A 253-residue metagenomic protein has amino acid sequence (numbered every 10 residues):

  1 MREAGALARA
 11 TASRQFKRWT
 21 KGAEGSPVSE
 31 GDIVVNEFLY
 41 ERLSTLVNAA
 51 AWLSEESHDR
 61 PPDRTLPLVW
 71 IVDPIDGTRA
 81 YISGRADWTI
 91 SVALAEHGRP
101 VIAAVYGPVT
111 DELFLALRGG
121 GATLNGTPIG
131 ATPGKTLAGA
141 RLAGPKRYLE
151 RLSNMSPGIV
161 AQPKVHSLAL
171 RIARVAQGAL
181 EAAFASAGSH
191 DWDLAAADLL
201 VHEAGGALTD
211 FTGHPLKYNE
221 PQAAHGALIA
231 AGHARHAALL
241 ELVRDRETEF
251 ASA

Functional and structural regions predicted by a protein language model:
M1-I75, T248-A253: N-terminal subdomain of lithium-sensitive/metallo-dependent phosphomonoesterases centered on the IMPase/IPPase/PAP
A8-T11, D32, L43, T78 (+6 more regions): Residue-level signal for inorganic ion chemistry
I33, E56, P74-G77, P108 (+4 more regions): Generic detector of well-ordered alpha-helical packing
S54-E56, G126, H166, T212: Short loop/edge segments at beta-strand edges and connector loops that shape dinucleotide/nucleotide cofactor-binding
R64-T123: DPxDG-like acidic metal-binding loop motif
L124-A131: A structural micro-motif at secondary-structure boundaries
T132-A253: An extended, acidic
